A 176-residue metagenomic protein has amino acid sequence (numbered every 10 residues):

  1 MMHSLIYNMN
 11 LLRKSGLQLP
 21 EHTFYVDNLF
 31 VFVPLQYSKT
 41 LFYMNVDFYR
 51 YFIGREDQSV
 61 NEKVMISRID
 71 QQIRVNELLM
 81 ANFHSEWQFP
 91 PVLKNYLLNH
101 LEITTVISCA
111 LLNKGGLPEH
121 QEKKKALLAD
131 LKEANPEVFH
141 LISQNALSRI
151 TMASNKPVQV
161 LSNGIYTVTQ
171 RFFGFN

Functional and structural regions predicted by a protein language model:
M1-V64: Conserved nucleotide-sugar donor-binding catalytic segment
H22, K63-I66, D70, V92-Y96 (+1 more regions): Short, solvent-exposed segments of well-ordered alpha helices
V31, Q72, L98-E102: Short runs of predominantly hydrophobic/aromatic residues within well-ordered alpha helices that form helix-helix
V46-R55, N61-Q88, I107, K114-P136: Catalytic core of nucleotide-sugar-dependent glycosyltransferases
F89-N95, F139-H140: Short, surface-exposed acidic
L93-N99, Q121-K125: Short, charged, amphipathic alpha-helical segments
Y96-A110: Amphipathic alpha-helical repeat scaffolds of TPR domains
K114-N176: Membrane-interface aromatic/basic loop that binds lipid-linked glycans or pyrophosphate carriers, typified by
